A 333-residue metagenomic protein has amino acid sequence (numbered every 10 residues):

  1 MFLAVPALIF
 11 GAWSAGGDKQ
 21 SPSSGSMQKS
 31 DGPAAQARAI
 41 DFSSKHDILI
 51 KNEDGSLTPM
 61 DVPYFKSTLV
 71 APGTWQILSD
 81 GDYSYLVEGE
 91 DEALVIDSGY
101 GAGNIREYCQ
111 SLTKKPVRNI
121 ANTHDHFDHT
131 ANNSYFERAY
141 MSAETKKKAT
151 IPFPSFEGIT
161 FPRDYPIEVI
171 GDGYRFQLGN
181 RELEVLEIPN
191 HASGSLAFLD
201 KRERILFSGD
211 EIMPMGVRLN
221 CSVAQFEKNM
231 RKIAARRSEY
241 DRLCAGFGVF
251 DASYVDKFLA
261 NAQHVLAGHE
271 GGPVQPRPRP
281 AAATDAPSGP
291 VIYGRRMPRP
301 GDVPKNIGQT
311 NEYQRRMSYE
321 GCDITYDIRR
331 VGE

Functional and structural regions predicted by a protein language model:
A4-D31: Bacterial Sec-dependent signal peptides at the C-terminal "C-region" and cleavage site
G25-S56, R231-E333: Accessory terminal helices/loops
A37-L69, K148-E157: Short, basic/low-complexity N-terminal boundary segments at the transition from targeting/disordered tails
D61-S111, A197-E211: Conserved beta-strand hairpin/beta-sheet module of binuclear metal-dependent hydrolase folds, prominently
S79, N104, T130-N132, S193 (+1 more regions): Short N-terminal helix/helix-N-cap motif within the alpha/beta-hydrolase-1
G81-D82, Y100-G101, H126-D128, K146 (+2 more regions): Solvent-exposed loop/turn segments at secondary-structure junctions within structured extracellular/periplasmic domains
A93, Y100-G101, E182-P273: Metallo-beta-lactamase
A102-L178, H264-G268: Active-site HxH/HxHxD metal-binding segment of metal-dependent hydrolases
